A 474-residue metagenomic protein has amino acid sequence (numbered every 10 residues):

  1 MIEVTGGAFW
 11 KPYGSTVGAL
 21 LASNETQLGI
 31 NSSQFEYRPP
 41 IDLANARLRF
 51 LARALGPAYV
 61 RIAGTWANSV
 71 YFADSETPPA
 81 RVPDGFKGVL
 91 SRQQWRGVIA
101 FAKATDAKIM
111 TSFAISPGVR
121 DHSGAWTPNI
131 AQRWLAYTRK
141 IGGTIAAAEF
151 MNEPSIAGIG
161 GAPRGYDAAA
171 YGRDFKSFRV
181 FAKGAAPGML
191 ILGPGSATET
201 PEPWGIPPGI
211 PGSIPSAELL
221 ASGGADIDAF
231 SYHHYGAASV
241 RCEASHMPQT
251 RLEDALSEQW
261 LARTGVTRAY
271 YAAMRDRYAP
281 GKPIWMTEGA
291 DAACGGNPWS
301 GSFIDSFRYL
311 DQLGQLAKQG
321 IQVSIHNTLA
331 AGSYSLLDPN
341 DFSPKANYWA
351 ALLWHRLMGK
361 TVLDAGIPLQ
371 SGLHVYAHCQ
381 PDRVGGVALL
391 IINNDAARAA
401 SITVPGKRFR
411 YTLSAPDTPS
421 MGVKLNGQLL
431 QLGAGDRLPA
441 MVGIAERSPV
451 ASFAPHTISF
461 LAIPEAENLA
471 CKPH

Functional and structural regions predicted by a protein language model:
M1-F150, P154-W204, P211-S213, L220-A229 (+5 more regions): Non-catalytic accessory regions flanking glycosidase/transglycosidase catalytic cores in CAZymes
L90, A237-C294: Glycoside hydrolase catalytic-domain groove-lining segments
